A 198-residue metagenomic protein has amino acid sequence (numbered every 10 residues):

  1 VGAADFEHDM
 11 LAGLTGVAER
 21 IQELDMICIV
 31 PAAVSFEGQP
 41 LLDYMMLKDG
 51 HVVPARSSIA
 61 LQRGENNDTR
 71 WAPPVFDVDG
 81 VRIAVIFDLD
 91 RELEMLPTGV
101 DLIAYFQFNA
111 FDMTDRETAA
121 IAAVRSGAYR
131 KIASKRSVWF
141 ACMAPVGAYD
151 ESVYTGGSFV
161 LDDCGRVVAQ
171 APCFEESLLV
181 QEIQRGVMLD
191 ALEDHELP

Functional and structural regions predicted by a protein language model:
V1-A3, D68-A72, A84, G147 (+1 more regions): Glycine-centered flexibility motif
V1-L11, E37-P40: Metal-dependent catalytic neighborhoods of phosphoester/phosphodiester hydrolases
D5, E182-R185: Poly-acidic low-complexity segments
F6-V30, R91-L178: CN hydrolase (nitrilase-like) catalytic-core segments centered on the catalytic cysteine and neighboring Lys/Glu
T15, E23, F36-F106, A110-G127 (+2 more regions): Active-site catalytic loop in hydrolytic enzyme cores
A33, S57, P145: Histidine-centered beta-alpha loop that forms part of the nucleotide-sugar donor binding/catalytic region in diverse
S35-E37, A148-Y149: Short glycine/acidic-enriched loop and turn motifs that connect beta-strands
M45-L47, F159, L179-Q181: Conserved hydrophobic/aromatic positions in well-ordered beta-strands
